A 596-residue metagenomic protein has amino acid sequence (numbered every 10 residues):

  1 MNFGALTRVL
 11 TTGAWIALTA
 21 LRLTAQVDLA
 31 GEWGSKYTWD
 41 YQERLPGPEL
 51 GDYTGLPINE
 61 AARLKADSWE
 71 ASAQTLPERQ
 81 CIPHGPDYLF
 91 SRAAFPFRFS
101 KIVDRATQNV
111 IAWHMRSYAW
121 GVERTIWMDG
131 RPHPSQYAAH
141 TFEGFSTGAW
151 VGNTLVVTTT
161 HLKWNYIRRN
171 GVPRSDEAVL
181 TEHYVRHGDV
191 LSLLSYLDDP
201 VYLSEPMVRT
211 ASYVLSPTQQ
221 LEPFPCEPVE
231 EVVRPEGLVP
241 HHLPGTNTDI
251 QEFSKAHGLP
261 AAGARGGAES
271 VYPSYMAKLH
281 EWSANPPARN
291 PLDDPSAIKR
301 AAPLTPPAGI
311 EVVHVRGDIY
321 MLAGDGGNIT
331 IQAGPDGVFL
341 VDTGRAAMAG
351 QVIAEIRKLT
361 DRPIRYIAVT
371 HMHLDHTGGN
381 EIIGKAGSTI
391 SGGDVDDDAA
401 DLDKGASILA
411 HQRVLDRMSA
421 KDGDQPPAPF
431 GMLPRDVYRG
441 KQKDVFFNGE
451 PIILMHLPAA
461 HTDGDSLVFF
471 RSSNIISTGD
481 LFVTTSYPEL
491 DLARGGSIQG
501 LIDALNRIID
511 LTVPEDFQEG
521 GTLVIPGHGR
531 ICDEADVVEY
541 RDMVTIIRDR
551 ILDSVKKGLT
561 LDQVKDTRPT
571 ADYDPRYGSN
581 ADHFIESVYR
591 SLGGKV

Functional and structural regions predicted by a protein language model:
M1-G13: Bacterial N-terminal signal peptides that target proteins for export
L23-R300, G392-D403, V414-D416, L454: PEST-like low-complexity, intrinsically disordered acidic/proline/serine-rich tracts that flank trafficking/processing
D294-L304, T389-G392, D403, P514-G521 (+1 more regions): Accessory terminal helices/loops
E311-K358, S466-D480: Conserved beta-strand hairpin/beta-sheet module of binuclear metal-dependent hydrolase folds, prominently
H314, A399-L457, T462-D463, R471-S472 (+1 more regions): Metallo-beta-lactamase
P335-F339, A347-A406: Active-site metal-binding motif and surrounding structural segment of the metallo-beta-lactamase
G337-V338, R345-A347, D444, P451 (+1 more regions): Metallo-beta-lactamase
